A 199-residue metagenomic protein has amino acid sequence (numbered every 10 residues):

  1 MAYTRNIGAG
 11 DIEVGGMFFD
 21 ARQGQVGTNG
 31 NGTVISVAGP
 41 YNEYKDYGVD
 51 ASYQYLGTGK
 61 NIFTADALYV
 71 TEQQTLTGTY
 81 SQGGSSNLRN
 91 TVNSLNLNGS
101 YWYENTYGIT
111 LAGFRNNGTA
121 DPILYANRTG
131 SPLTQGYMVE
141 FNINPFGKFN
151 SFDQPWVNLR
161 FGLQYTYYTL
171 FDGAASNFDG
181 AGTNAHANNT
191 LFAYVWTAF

Functional and structural regions predicted by a protein language model:
M1, A51, L163: Conserved, mostly hydrophobic/aromatic
Y3, Q25, F171-D172: Short, solvent-exposed loop/turn elements at domain surfaces
N6: Extracellular glycan-recognition modules
A9-P145, F152: Detector for outer-membrane/organellar transmembrane beta-barrel domains, recognizing the amphipathic beta-strand
V139-P145, A185-F199: Outer-membrane beta-barrel "beta-signal"
N150-D153, T197-F199: Flexible, glycine-rich linker and terminal segments associated with outer-membrane beta-barrel/transport systems
Q154-N184: C-terminal beta-signal and adjacent terminal beta-strands/loops of Gram-negative outer-membrane beta-barrel proteins
